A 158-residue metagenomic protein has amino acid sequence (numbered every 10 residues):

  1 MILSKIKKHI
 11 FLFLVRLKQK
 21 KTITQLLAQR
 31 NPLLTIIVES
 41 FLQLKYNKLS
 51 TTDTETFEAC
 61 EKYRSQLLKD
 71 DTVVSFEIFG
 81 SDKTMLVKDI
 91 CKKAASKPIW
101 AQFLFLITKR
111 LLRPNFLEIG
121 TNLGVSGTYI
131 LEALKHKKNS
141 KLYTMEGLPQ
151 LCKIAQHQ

Functional and structural regions predicted by a protein language model:
M1-Q158: A short alpha-helical cap/connector motif
